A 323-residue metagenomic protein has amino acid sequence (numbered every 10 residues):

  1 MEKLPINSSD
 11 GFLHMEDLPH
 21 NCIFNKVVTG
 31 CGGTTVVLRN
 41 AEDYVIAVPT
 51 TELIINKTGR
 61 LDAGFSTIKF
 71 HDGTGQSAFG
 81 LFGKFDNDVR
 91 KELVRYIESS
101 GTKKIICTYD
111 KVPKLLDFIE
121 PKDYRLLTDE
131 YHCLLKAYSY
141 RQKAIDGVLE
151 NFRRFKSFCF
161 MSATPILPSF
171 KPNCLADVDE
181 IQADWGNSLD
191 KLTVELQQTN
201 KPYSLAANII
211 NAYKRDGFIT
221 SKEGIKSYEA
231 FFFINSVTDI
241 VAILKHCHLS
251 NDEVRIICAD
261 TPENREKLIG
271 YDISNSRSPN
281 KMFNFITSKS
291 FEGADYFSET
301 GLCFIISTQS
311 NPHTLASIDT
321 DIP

Functional and structural regions predicted by a protein language model:
V27-R39, E52-I55, D110-K122, S162 (+2 more regions): SF2 helicase motor core recognition
T29, G33-F85, K111, I166-F170 (+1 more regions): Conserved Walker A/P-loop ATP-binding site and its immediately adjacent core in helicase/helicase-like ATPase domains
D43-K57, I106-T108, N211-C247: Conserved strand-helix element at the start of the C-terminal RecA-like helicase core
A63-L116, K267-S274: Inter-Walker segment of RecA-like/P-loop motor cores
R90-L93, R255, T261-I286: Conserved helicase ATPase core of P-loop NTP-dependent helicases/translocases
Y109-V112, D117-C159: SF2 helicase catalytic motif II
P165-K214: Interdomain hinge/linker at the junction between the two RecA-like core domains of SF2 helicases
N311-P323: Conserved SF2 helicase motif VI
